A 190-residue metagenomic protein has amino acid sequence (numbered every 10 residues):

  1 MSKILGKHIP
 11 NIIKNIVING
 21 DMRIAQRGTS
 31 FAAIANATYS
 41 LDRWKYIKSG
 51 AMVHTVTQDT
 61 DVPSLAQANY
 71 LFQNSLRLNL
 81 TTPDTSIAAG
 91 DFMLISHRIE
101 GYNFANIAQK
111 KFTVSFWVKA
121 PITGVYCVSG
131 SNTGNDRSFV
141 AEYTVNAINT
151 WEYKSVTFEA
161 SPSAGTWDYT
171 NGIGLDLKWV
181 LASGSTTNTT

Functional and structural regions predicted by a protein language model:
S2-T190: Extracellular and organelle-lumenal recognition/adhesion modules and their flexible linkers in secreted
